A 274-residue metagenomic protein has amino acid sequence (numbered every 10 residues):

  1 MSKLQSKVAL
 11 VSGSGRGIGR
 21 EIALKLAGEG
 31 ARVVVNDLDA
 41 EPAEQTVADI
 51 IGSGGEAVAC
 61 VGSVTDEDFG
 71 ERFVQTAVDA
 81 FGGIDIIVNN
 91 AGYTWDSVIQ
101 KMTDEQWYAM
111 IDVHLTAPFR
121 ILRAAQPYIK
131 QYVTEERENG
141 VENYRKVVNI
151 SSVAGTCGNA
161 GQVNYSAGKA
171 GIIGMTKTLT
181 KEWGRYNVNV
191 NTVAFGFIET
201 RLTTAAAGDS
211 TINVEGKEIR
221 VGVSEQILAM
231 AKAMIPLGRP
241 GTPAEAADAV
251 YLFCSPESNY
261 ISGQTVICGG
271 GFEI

Functional and structural regions predicted by a protein language model:
S2-V34: Canonical Rossmann dinucleotide-binding motif of NAD(H)/NADP(H)-dependent dehydrogenases/reductases, specifically
F81, L237-C268, E273: C-terminal substrate-recognition "lid" of short-chain dehydrogenase/reductases
V98-I99, T103-I111, Y144, A231: Substrate-binding pocket helix/loop in short-chain dehydrogenase/reductase
L122, G168, T176: Active-site helix of classical SDR
P127, K181-E182, N259: Alpha-helical segment proximal to the catalytic Tyr-Lys
S152: Residue(s) in the substrate-gating loop at a strand-loop-helix junction that position the organic substrate next
G184-N189, I261-G263: Short, small/polar-rich loop/turn modules that mediate ligand/substrate recognition or access, typified
